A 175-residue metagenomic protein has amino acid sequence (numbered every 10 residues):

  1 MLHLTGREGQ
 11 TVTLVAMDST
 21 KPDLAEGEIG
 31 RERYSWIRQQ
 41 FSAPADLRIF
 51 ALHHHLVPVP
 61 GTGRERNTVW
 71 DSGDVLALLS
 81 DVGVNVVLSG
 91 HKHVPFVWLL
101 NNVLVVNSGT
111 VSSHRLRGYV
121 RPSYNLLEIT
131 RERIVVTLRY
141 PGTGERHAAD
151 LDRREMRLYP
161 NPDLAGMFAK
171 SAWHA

Functional and structural regions predicted by a protein language model:
M1, L14-A16, Y124-L126: Conserved hydrophobic/aromatic beta-strand scaffold that supports enzyme active sites
M1-E8, F96-L100: Short acidic-hydrophobic surface loop/beta-edge motif
L4-R48, E65-D74: Binuclear metal-dependent hydrolase catalytic cores centered on His/Asp/Glu-rich metal-binding motifs
S19, A51-H55, H91-K92: Short, well-ordered beta-to-alpha junction loops that form the rim of enzyme active sites and present histidine/acidic
P44-G61: Short acidic, glycine-rich surface-loop motifs adjacent to enzyme active sites
P60-V135: Conserved beta-sheet core of the metallophosphoesterase superfamily
I129-A175: A short C-terminal boundary segment appended to hydrolase-like catalytic domains
